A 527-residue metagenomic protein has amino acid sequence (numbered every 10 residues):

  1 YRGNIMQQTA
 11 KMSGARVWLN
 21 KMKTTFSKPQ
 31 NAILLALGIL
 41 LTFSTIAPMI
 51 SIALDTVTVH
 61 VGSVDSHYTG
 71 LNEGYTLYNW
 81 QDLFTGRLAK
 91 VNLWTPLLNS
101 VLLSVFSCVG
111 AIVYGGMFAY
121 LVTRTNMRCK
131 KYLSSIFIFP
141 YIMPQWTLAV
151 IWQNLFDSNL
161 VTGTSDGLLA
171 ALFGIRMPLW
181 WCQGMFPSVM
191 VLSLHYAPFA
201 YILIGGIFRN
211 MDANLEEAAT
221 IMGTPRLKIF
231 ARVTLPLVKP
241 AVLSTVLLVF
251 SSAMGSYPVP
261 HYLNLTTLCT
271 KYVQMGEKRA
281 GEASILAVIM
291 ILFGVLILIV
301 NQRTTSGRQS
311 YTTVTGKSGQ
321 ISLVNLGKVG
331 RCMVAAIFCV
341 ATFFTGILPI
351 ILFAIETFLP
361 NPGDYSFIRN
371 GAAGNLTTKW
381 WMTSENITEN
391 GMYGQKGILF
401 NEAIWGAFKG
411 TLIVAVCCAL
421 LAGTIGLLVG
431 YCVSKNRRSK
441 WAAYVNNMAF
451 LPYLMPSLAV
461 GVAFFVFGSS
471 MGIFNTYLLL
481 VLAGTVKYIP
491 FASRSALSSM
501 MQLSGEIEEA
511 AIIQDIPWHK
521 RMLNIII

Functional and structural regions predicted by a protein language model:
Y1-A36, R128, R303-A341, K440-A442: Transmembrane alpha-helical segments of polytopic membrane transport and secretion proteins
I5, S13-G14, C129-K130, P198 (+8 more regions): C-terminal transmembrane helix and the adjacent membrane-cytosol boundary/short C-terminal tail of inner/organellar
Q7-K23, Y68-L77, L83-G86, N370-G374 (+2 more regions): Short, membrane-interfacial amphipathic segments enriched in basic
P29-D65, F84-F208, L237-Y257, Y262 (+7 more regions): Membrane-water interface segments at the C-terminal ends of transmembrane alpha-helices in multi-pass inner-membrane
D65-T69, D157, G255-K278, V314-K317 (+1 more regions): Glycine-rich helix-loop "coupling/hinge" segments at transmembrane-helix boundaries in multipass transporters
G70-D82, N264-Q274, L352, I368-N386: Short hydrophobic, aromatic-rich alpha-helical segments embedded in or entering the lipid bilayer of multi-pass
Y75, K278, L376, A403 (+1 more regions): Residue-level signal for the nucleotide or nucleotide-sugar donor/cofactor binding architecture
T125, M211-V238, L265, N436-R437 (+2 more regions): Short helix-to-coil transition segments within interhelical loops that connect adjacent transmembrane helices
